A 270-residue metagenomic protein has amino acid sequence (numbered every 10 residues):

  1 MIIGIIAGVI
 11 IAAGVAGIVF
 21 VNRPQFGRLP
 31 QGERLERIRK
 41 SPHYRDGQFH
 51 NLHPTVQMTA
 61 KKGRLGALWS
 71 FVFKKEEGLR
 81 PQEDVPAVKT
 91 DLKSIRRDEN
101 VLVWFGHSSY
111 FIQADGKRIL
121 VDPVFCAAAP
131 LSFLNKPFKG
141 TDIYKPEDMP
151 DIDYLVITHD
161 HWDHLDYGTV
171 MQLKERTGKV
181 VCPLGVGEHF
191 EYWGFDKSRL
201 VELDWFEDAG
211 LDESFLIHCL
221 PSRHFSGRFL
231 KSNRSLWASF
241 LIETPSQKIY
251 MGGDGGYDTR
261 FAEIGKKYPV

Functional and structural regions predicted by a protein language model:
M1-A129, L134-K136, K145, T244-M251: Metallo-beta-lactamase
K40-S41, F133-C182, K267-V270: Active-site metal-binding motif and surrounding structural segment of the metallo-beta-lactamase
L120-D122, D151-H161, V181-P183, E202 (+1 more regions): Active-site neighborhood of phospho(di)ester-bond hydrolases with catalytic His/Asp-centered motifs
H161-L165, G187-H189, E207-G210, F225-G227 (+1 more regions): Active-site environment of divalent metal-dependent phosphoester hydrolases
G168, H224-V270: Active-site-proximal loop/helix segments of hydrolase catalytic cores
V180-P183, E188-H189, W193: Loop-centered beta-sheet repeat module
F190-D204: Helix-loop-beta element that forms the nucleotide-linked donor phosphate-binding surface in glycosyltransferases
E207-N233: Flexible, acidic/histidine-containing loops and adjacent segments that form or flank the divalent-metal
